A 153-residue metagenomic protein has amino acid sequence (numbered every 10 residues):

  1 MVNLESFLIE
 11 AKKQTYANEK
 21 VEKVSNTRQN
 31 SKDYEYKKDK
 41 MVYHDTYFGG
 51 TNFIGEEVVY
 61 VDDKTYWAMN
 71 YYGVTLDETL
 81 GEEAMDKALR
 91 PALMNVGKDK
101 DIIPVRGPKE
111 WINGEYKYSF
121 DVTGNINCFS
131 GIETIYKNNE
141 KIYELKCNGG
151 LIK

Functional and structural regions predicted by a protein language model:
M1-K153: Cysteine-centric segments in proteins
